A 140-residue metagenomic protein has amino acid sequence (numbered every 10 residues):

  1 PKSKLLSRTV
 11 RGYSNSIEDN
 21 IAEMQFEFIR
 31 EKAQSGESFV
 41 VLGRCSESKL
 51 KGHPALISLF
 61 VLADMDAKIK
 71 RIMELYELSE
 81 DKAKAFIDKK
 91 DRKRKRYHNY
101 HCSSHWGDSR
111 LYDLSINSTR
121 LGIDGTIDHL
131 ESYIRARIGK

Functional and structural regions predicted by a protein language model:
P1-R8, D19, S79-D124: Small-molecule kinase domains that catalyze NTP-dependent phosphoryl transfer to phosphate-bearing small molecules
P1-S38: ATP-dependent small-molecule kinase phosphotransfer cores that center on conserved nucleotide phosphate-binding segments
F26, I123-E131: Short, amphipathic alpha-helical "lid/cap" segments that border enzyme active or binding sites
K32-G36, G43, S48-G52: RNA pseudouridine synthases
S46-E47, A63-K68, L121-G122: Conserved nucleotide-binding/hydrolysis micro-motifs of P-loop NTPases
G52-E74, E80-K90: Conserved phosphate-donor/acceptor-positioning beta-strand/loop module used by diverse small-molecule
S132-K140: Short, charged, intrinsically disordered terminal tails
